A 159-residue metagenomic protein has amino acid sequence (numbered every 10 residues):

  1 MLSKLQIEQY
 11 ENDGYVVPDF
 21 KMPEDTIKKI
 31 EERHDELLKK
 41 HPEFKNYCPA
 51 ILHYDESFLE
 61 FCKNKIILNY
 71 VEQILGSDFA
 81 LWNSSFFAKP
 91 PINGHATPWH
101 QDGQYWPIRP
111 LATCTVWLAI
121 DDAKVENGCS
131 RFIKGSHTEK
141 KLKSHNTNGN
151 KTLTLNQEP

Functional and structural regions predicted by a protein language model:
M1-I108, S144-H145: Non-heme Fe(II)-dependent double-stranded beta-helix
Y15-V17, T115-A119, F132: Conserved hydrophobic/aromatic beta-strand scaffold that supports enzyme active sites
D35, K40, D121, T152-L155: Juxtamembrane helix-loop transition sites at the ends of transmembrane segments in multi-pass membrane proteins
S77, P91-N93, L111, D122-V125 (+1 more regions): Short, charged/polar surface micro-motifs in flexible loops or helix N-caps
S84, C114, G128: Change "...and in nucleic-acid phosphodiester-cleaving endonucleases..." to "...and in nucleic-acid processing enzymes
H100, P107-V125: Short, conserved beta-strand element in jelly-roll/cupin
V125-P159: Double-stranded beta-helix
